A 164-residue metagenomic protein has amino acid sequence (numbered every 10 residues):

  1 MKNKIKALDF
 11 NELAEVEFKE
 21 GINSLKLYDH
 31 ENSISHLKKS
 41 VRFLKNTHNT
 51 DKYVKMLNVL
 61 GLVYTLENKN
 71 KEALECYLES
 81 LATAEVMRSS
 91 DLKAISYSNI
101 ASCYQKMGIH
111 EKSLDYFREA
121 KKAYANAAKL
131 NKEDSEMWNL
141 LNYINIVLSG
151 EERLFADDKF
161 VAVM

Functional and structural regions predicted by a protein language model:
K2, K39-F43, L81-E85, K121-K129: Amphipathic alpha-helical segments of tetratricopeptide repeats
K2-V16: TPR-adjacent "capping" and linker segments in tetratricopeptide-repeat scaffold/adaptor proteins
L8-D9, H48, R88, A128-K129: Structural signature of alpha-solenoid helical repeat scaffolds
E12-S35, K39-R42: Alpha-helical segment of the N-proximal tetratricopeptide repeat
E15-K26, K52-L66, L92-K106, S135-G150: Conserved alpha-helical positions within TPR/SEL1-like repeat arrays
